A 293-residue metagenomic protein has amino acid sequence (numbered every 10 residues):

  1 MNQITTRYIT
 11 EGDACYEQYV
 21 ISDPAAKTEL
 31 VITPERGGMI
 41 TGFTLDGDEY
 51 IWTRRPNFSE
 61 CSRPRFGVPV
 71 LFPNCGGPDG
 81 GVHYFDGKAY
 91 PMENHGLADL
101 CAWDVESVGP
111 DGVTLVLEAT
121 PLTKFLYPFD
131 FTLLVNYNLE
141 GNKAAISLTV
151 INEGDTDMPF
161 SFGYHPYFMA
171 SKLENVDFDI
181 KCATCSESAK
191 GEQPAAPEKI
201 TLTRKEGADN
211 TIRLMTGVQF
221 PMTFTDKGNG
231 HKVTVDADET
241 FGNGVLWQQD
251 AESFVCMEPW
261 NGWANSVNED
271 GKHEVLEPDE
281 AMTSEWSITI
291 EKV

Functional and structural regions predicted by a protein language model:
M1-D13, Y84-E140: Extended, loop-rich substrate-binding clefts of extracytoplasmic carbohydrate-active enzymes
M1-P69, P73-V82, A89, V218-F241 (+1 more regions): Beta-strand-rich N-terminal accessory domains
I21-D23, P34, L117-F160, Y164-P166: Acidic, contiguous internal or C-terminal segments within carbohydrate-active enzymes that form a structured patch used
E106-V113, N138-K143, K172, Q248-E252 (+1 more regions): A short, structured loop/turn motif at beta-sheet edges
L134-N136, T211, G271-L276: Beta-strand-rich interaction surfaces with strong enrichment in secreted/lumenal proteins
D157-P159, P166-D238: Active-site/ligand-binding surface loops and adjacent short beta/alpha elements that line catalytic pockets across
H231-V293: Active-site pocket scaffolds in enzymes
